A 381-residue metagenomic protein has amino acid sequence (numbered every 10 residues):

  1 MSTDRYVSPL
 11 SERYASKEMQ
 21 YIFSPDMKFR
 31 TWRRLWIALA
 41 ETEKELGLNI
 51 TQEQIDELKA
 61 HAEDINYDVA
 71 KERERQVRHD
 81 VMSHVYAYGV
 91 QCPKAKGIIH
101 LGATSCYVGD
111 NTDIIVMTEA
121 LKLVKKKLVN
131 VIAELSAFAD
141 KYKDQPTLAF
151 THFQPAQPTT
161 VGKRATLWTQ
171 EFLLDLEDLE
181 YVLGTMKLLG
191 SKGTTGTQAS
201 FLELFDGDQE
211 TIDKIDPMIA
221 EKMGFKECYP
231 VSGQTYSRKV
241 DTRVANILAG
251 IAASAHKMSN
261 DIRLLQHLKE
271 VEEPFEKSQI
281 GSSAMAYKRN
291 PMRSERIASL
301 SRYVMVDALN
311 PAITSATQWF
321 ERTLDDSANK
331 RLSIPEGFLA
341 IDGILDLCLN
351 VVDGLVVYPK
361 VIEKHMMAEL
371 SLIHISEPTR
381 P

Functional and structural regions predicted by a protein language model:
S2-A199, G207-A220, G281-S282, M292-R296: A helix-coil-helix interface module used to build multimeric assemblies and to scaffold catalytic/cofactor sites
D26, T118-V129, S136, G162 (+8 more regions): Short amphipathic alpha-helical segments with heptad-repeat character
A38-T42, A87, Q91, E134 (+12 more regions): Generic, well-ordered alpha-helical scaffold segments in large soluble proteins
D140-G162, E272-K288, E321-N329, D353-L370: Glycine-rich cofactor-pocket loops
D175, Q234-S327, R331: Glycine-rich anion/phosphate-binding loop at the beta-strand->alpha-helix junction
M218-G233: A short, charged helix-loop
Y303-S371: Long, amphipathic alpha-helical stalk/connector segments used for oligomerization, subunit docking, or mechanical
S371-P381: Residue-level detector of conserved catalytic or cofactor/ligand-binding positions in enzyme active sites
